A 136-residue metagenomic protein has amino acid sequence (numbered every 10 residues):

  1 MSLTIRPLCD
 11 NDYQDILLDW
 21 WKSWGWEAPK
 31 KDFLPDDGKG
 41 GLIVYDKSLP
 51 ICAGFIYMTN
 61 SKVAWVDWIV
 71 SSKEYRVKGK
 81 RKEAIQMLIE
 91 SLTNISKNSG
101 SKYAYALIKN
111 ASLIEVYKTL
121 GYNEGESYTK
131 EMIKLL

Functional and structural regions predicted by a protein language model:
M1-K30: Short amphipathic alpha-helix that is part of the acyltransferase structural core
I43, L49-M58, W65-D67: Conserved beta-strand in the GNAT
K62-K80: Conserved acetyl-CoA binding element of GNAT-fold acetyltransferases
K78-N94: Conserved acetyl-CoA-binding loop-helix of GNAT-fold acetyltransferases
A104-E115, L135: Conserved beta-strand-loop-alpha-helix junction that forms the acyl-donor binding cleft
L107, N123-L136: Conserved catalytic-core motifs of GNAT/GCN5-like acyltransferases
V116-Y122: Conserved active-site tyrosine of GNAT-family acetyltransferases
